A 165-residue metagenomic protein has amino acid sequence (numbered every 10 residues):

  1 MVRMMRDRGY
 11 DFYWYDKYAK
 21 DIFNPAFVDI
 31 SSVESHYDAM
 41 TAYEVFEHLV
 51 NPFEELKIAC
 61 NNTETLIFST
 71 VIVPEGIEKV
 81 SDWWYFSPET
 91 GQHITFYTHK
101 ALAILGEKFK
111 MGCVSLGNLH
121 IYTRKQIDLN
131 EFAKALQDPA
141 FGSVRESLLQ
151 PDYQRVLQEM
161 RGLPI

Functional and structural regions predicted by a protein language model:
M1-V80, G91-F109, L119-K125: Conserved SAM-binding loop
R6, H99-I165: Rossmann-like AdoMet/SAM-dependent catalytic core
V28-I30, I77-W84, E146-L149, R161: Flexible internal linker/loop segments at domain or repeat junctions
F86-E89: Short glycine-enriched loop/turn motifs at secondary-structure junctions
